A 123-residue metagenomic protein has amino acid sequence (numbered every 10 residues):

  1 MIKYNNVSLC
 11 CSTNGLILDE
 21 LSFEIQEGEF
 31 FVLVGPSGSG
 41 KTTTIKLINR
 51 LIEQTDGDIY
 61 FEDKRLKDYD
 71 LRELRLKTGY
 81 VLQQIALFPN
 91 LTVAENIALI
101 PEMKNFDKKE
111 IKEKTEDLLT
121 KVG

Functional and structural regions predicted by a protein language model:
M1-Y4, L9-E20, D68-D70, K108: A short, flexible loop at the N-terminus of ABC-type nucleotide-binding domains that lies
F31-V32, Y80: Short beta-strand immediately N-terminal to the Walker A/P-loop
V34-P36: The feature captures the beta-strand-to-loop junction immediately N-terminal to the Walker
N49: Helix-to-loop junction immediately C-terminal to a conserved catalytic motif
G57-R65, L74, K114: Conserved ABC transporter NBD signature motif
R65-G79, M103, K108: ABC ATPase NBD coupling module
L91-A98: Short coil-to-helix segment of the ABC ATPase nucleotide-binding domain corresponding to the Q-loop/switch region
E102, K109-G123: Conserved ABC ATPase "signature" region
